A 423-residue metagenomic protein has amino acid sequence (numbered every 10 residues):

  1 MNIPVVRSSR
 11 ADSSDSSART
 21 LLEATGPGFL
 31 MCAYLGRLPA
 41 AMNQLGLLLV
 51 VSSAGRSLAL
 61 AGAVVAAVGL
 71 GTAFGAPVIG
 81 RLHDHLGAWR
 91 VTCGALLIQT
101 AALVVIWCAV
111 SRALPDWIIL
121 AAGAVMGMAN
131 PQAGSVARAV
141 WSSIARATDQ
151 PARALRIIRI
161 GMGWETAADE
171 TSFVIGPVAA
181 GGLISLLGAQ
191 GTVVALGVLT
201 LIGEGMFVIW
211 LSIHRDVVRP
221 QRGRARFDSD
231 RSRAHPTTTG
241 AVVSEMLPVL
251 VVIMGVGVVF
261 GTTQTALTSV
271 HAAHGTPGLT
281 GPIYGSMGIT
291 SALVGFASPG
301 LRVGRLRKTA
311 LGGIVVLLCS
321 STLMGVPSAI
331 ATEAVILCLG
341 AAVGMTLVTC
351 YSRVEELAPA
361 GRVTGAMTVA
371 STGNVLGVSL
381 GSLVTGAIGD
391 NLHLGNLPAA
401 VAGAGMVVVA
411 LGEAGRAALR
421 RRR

Functional and structural regions predicted by a protein language model:
R10-A73, P236-G285, T349: Helix-loop boundary and gating motifs at the non-cytosolic
Y34, P115-A133, M254, A331-M345: Hydrophobic core of transmembrane alpha-helices in multi-pass small-molecule transporters, especially MFS/SLC-type
L47, P131-D149, L267, M345-A358: Intracellular juxtamembrane helix-capping segments at the cytosolic ends of symmetry-related transmembrane helices
F74-A88, I184, L293-R307, G389: Helix-to-loop junctions at the C-terminal end of transmembrane segments in multipass secondary transporters
L97-L114, V208, V315-P327: C-terminal ends and interior cores of transmembrane alpha-helices in multi-pass membrane transporters/permeases
A122-D169: Cytoplasmic helix-loop-helix junction between adjacent transmembrane helices in 12-TM secondary transporters
R307-C350: C-terminal transmembrane helical hairpin of 12-TM major facilitator-type secondary transporters
G361-L392: A late C-terminal transmembrane helix in Major Facilitator Superfamily
